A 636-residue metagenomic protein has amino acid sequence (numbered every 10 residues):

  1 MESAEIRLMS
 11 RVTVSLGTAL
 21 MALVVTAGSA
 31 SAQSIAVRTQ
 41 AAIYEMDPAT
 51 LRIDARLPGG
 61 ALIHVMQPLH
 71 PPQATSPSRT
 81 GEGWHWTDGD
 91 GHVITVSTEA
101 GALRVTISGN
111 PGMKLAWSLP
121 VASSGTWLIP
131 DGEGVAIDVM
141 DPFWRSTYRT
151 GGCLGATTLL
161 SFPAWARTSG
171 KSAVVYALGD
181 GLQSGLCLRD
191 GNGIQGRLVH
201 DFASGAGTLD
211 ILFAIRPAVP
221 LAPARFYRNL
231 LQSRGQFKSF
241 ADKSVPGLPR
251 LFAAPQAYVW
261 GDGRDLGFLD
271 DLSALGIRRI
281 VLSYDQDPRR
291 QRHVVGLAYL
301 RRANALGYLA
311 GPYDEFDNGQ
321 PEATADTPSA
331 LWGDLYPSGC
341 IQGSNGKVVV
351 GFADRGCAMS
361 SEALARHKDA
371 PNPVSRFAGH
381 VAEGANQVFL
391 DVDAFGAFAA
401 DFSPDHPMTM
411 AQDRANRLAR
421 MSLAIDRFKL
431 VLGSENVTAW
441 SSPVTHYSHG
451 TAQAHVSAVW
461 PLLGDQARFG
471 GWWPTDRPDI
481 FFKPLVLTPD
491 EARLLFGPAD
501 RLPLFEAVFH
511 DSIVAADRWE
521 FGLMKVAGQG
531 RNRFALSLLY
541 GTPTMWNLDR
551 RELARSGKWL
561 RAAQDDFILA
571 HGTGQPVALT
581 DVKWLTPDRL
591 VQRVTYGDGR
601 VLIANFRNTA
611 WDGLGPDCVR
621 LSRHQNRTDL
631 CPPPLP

Functional and structural regions predicted by a protein language model:
M1-V12: N-terminal secretory signal peptides that target proteins for export/translocation
T13-A27: Bacterial N-terminal signal peptides
G28-A32: Sec/Tat signal peptide C-region and signal peptidase I cleavage site
Q33-Q320, N386-Q387, V431-L432, E552 (+3 more regions): Carbohydrate-recognition beta-sandwich/jelly-roll modules in extracellular/periplasmic carbohydrate-active proteins
Q33-Q40, R79-D90, V350-D354, P498-V508 (+2 more regions): Generic detector of solvent-exposed, compositionally biased contiguous segments
Q40-A55, C187-A254, L300, G307 (+2 more regions): Active-site-proximal substrate-binding groove within the catalytic cores of carbohydrate-active enzymes
R290-V295, Q320-E322, A397-A400, S442-V444: Extracytoplasmic/secreted cell-surface and envelope-processing proteins
P312-G379, A467-R468, R477: Active-site-adjacent "subsite" loops/lids of carbohydrate-active enzymes
